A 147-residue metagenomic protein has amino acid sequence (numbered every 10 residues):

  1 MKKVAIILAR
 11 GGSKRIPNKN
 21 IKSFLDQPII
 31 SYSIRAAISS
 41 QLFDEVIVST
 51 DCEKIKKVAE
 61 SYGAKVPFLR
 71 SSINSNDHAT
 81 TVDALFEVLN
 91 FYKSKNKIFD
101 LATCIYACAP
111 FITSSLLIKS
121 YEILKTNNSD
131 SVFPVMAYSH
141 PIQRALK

Functional and structural regions predicted by a protein language model:
M1-I6, K57, S61: Short coil-to-beta-strand
K2-S49: N-terminal glycine-rich phosphate-binding loop and ensuing alpha1 helix
K3-V4, D44, K65, D100 (+1 more regions): Conserved acidic residues
L8-R10, D51, A107, M136: Cofactor-binding loop segments of dinucleotide-utilizing enzymes, especially the Rossmann-like FAD- and NAD(P)+-binding
I16, I21, P67, N74 (+1 more regions): Short clusters of hydrophobic/aromatic residues that line enzyme substrate/ligand-binding pockets
L25, R70-S71, V135: Residues at the C-termini of beta-strands that transition into short coil/loop
S33-I98: Conserved N-terminal catalytic core of the sugar/cofactor nucleotidyltransferase
N74-K147: Conserved beta-loop-beta/alpha segment of the NTase-like Rossmann-fold superfamily that binds/positions NTPs
